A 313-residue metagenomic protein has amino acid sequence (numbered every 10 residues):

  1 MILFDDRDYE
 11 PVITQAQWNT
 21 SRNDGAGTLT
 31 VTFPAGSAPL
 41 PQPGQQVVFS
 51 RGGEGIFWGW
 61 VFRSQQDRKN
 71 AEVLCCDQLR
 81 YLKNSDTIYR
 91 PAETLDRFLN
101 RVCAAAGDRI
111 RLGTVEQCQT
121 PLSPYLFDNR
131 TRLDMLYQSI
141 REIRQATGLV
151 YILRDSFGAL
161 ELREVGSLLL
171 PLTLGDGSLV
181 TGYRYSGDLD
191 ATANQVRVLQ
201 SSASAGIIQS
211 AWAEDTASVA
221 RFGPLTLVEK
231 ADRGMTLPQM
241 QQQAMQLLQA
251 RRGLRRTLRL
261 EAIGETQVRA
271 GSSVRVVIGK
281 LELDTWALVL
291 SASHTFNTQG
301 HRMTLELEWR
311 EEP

Functional and structural regions predicted by a protein language model:
M1-L3, P34-Q65, E93-A105, I263-W286 (+1 more regions): Short, acidic/charged, Gly/Pro-enriched secondary-structure junctions
M1-S85, L170-S186: Assembly/oligomerization scaffold segments
I2, L29-V31, V47-F49, V61 (+6 more regions): Hydrophobic beta-strand residues in large extracellular and virion-surface proteins
S21-G36, K69-L79, V198, L254-A262 (+2 more regions): Oligomerization/assembly interface segments of phage tail-like spikes and tubes
S37-P39, R141, G148-V150, D155-L160 (+2 more regions): Acidic, small/polar-enriched beta strand-loop surface segments
G44-W58, Y81-T94, D188-A193, V219-T226 (+1 more regions): Short charge-dense sequence patches
F62, R90-T94, C103-D108, A191-N194 (+3 more regions): Short C-terminal domain-edge/linker segments immediately following a structured domain
K69-Y185: Charged- and aromatic-enriched interaction segments used to assemble and dock large macromolecular complexes
